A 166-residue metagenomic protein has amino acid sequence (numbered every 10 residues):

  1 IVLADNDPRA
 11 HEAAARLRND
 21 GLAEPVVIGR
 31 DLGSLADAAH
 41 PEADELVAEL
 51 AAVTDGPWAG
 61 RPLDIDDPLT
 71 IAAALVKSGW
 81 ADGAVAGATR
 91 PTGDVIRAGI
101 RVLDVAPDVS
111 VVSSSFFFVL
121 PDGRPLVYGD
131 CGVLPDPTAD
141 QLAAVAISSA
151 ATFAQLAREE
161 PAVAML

Functional and structural regions predicted by a protein language model:
I1-V27, D31-L166: Anion-binding alpha/beta catalytic cores of soluble intermediary-metabolism enzymes, centered on
